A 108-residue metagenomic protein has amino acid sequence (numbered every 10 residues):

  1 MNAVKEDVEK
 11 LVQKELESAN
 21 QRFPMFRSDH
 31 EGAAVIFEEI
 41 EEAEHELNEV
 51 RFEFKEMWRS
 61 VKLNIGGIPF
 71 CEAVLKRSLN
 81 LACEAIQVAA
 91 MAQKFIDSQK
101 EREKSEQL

Functional and structural regions predicted by a protein language model:
M1-L108: Flexible "arm" and connector segments at domain edges
